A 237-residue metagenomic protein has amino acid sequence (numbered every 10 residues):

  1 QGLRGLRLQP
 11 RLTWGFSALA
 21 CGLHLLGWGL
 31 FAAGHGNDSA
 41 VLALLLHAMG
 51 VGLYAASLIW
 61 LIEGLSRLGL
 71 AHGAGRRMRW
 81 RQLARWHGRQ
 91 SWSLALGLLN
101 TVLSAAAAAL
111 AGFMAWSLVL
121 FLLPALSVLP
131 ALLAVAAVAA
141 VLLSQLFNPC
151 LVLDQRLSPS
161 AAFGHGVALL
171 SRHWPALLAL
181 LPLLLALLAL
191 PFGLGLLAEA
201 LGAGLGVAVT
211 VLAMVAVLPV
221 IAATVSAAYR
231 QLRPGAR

Functional and structural regions predicted by a protein language model:
Q1-R237: Hydrophobic alpha-helical membrane segments
